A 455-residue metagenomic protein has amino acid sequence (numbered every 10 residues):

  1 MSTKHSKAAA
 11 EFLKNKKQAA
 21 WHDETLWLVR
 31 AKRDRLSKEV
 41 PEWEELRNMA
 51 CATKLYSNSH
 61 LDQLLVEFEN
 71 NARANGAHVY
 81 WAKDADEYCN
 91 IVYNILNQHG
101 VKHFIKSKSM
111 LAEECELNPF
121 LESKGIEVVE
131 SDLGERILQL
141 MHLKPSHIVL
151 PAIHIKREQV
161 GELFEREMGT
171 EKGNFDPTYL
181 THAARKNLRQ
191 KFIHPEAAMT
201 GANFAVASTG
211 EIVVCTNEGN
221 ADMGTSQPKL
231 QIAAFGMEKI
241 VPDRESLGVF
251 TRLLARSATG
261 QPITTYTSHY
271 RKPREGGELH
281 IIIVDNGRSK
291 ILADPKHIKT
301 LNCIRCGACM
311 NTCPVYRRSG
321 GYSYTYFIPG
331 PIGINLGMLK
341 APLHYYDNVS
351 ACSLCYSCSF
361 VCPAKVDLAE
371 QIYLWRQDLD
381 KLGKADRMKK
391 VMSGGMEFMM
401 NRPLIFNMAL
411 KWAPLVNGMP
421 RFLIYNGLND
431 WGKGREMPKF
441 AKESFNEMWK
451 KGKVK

Functional and structural regions predicted by a protein language model:
M1-K296: The feature marks the mature, well-folded catalytic cores of soluble enzymes
M1-L26, M392-K455: Intrinsic disorder at enzyme termini
D84, C309, D367-L368: Helix N-cap / loop-to-helix initiation motif
N118, E245-G248, R252, G307 (+2 more regions): Predominant activation on well-ordered alpha-helical scaffold segments within soluble catalytic domains
Y266, R274-T300, Y316-Y425, K433: Ferredoxin-type iron-sulfur electron-transfer modules in oxidoreductases and energy-metabolism complexes
C306-M310, C355: Extended amphipathic alpha-helical segments enriched in small hydrophobics
